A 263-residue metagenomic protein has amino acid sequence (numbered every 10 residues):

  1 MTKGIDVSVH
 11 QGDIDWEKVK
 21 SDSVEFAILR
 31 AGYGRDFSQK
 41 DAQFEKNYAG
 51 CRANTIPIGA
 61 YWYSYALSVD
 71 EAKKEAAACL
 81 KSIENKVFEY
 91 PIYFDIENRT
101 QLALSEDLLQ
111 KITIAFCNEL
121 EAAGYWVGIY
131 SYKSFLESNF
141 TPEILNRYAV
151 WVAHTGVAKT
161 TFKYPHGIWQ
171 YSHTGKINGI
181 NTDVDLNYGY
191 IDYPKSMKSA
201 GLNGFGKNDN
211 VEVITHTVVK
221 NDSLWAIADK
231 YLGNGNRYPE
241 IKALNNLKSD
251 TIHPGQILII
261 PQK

Functional and structural regions predicted by a protein language model:
M1-C117, E121-W126: Substrate-binding cleft of extracellular glycoside hydrolase catalytic domains
M1-Q11, E17, E143-N210: Functionally critical loop-and-helix segments that line ligand-binding/catalytic clefts of soluble enzyme domains
L80-F94, N98, N139-P165, G255: Structural recognition of alpha->loop->beta junctions
G128-K133: Conserved acidic, small-residue-rich alpha-beta core segments centered on
N208-G235, Q256: Primarily a LysM-type cell-wall glycan-binding module
K242-L247: Short alpha-helix capping/helix-loop boundary micro-motifs
